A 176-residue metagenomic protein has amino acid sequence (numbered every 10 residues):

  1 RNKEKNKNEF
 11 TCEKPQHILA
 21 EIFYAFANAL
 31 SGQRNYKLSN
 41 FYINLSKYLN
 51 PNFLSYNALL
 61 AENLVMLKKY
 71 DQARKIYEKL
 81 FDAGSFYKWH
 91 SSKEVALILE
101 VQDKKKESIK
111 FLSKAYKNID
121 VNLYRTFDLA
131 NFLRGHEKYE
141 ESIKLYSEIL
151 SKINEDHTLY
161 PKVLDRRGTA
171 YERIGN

Functional and structural regions predicted by a protein language model:
K7-I22, N154-T158: TPR-adjacent "capping" and linker segments in tetratricopeptide-repeat scaffold/adaptor proteins
P51, S85-F86, D120, N154 (+1 more regions): Short coil turns that delineate tetratricopeptide repeat
Y56, H90-S91, R125, L159 (+1 more regions): TPR alpha-solenoid repeat register
